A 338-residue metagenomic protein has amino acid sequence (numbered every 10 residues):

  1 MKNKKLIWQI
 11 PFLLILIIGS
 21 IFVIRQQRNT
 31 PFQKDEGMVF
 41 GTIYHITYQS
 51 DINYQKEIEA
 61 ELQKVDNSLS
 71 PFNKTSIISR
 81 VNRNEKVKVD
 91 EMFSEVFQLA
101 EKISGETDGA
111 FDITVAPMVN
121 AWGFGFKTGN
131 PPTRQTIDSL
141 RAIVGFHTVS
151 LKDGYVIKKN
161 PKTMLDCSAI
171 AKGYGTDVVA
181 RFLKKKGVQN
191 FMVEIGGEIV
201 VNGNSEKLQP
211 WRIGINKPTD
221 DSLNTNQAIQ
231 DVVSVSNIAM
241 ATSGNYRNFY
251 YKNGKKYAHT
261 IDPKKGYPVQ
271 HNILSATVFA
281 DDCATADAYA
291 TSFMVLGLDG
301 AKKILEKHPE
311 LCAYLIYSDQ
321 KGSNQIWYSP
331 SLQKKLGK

Functional and structural regions predicted by a protein language model:
K2-K338: Mature catalytic core of soluble alpha/beta enzymes
